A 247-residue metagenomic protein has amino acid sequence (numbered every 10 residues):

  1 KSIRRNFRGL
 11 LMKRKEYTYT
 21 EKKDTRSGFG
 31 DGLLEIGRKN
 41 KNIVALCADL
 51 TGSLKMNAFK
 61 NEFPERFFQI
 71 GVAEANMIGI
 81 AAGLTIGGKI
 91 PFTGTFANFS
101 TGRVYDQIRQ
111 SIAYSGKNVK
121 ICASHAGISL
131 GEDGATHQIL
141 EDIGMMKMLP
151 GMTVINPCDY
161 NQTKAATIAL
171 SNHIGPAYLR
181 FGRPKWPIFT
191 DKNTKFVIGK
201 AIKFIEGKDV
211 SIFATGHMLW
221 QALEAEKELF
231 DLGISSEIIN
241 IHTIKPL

Functional and structural regions predicted by a protein language model:
I3-R4: Cationic, amphipathic, low-complexity alpha-helical segments enriched in hydrophobics plus arginine/proline
F7-R180, K185-W186, K195: Thiamine diphosphate
R66, L149-L247: Glycine-rich ThDP/TPP pyrophosphate-binding loop and its adjacent helix/strand module within ThDP-dependent enzymes
